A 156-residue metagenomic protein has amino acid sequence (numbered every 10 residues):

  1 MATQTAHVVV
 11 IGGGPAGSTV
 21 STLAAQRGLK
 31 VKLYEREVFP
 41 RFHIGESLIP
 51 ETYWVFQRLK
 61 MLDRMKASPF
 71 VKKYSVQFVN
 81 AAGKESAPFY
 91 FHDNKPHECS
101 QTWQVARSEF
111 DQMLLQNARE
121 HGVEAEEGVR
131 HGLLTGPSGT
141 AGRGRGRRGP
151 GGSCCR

Functional and structural regions predicted by a protein language model:
T3-V8: Extreme N-terminal starter segment of soluble prokaryotic enzymes
V9-I11, A25-I44: Glycine-rich FAD pyrophosphate-binding loop
G17-S18: N-terminal Rossmann-fold NAD(P) dinucleotide-binding loop
K30, L62, E124: Residue-level detector of anion-binding/catalytic polar loops
R41-G83: N-terminal FAD cofactor-binding segment of flavoenzymes
K95-Q116: Short beta-strand to alpha-helix junction loop
Q116-R156: Predominantly flavin-linked oxidoreductase catalytic cores and closely associated redox partners
